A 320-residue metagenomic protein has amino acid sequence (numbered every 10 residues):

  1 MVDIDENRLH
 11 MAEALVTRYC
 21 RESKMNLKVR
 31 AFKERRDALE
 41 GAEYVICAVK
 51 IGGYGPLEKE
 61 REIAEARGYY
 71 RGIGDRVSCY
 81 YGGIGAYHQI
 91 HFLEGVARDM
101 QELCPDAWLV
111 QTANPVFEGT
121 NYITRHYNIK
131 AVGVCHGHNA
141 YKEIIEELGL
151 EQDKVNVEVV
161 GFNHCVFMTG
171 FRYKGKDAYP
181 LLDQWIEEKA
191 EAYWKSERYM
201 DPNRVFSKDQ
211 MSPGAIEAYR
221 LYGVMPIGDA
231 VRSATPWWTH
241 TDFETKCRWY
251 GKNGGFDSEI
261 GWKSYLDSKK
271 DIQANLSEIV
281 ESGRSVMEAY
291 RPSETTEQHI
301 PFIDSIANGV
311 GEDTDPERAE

Functional and structural regions predicted by a protein language model:
M1-E6, C135: Conserved acidic E/D residue at the C-terminus of a beta-strand in Rossmann-like folds
D5-G41, A48, G53-L57, R61: Conserved N-terminal Rossmann-fold NAD(P) cofactor-binding segment
E6-A14, I90, F117, H138 (+1 more regions): Short, surface-exposed alpha-helical segments at coil->helix boundaries
H10, I51-H126: Rossmann-fold NAD(P)-binding glycine/threonine-rich loop
L15-Y19, V96-M100, E147: A generic secondary-structure signal
R21, M25, P105, Y127-N128: Proline-centered flexible-loop/turn and helix-kink motifs
W108-D177: Rossmann-fold dinucleotide-binding core
E147-E320: Long, compositionally biased stretches enriched for glycine and/or charged residues
